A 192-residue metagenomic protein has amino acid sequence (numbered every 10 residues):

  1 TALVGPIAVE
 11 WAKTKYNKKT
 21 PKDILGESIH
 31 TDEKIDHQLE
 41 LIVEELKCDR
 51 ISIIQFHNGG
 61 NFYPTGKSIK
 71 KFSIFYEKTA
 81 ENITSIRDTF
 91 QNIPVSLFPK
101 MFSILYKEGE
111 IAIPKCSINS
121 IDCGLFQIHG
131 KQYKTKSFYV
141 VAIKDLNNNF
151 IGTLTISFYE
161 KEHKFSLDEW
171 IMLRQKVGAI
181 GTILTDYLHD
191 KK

Functional and structural regions predicted by a protein language model:
T1-E81, K191-K192: Intrinsically disordered, low-complexity terminal regulatory regions
E10, R50, Q127, V140 (+1 more regions): Short hydrophobic/aromatic beta-strand element in the GNAT-like acyltransferase core that lines or flanks the acyl-donor
P21, F150-K192: Juxtadomain coupling helices with adjacent low-complexity linkers
T31-Q38, V95-P99, I171-Q175: Well-ordered, non-membrane alpha-helical segments in soluble/globular domains
H57-G59, N147, E160: Solvent-exposed strand-loop boundary residues in beta-sheet-rich modules
K71-Y133: Regulatory sensory and allosteric helical modules in signal-transduction proteins and certain transcription factors
S137-K144: Short hydrophobic beta-strand micro-motif common in sensory/regulatory domains
K144-F150: Flexible loop/coil segments at beta-strand boundaries within sensory signal-transduction domains
